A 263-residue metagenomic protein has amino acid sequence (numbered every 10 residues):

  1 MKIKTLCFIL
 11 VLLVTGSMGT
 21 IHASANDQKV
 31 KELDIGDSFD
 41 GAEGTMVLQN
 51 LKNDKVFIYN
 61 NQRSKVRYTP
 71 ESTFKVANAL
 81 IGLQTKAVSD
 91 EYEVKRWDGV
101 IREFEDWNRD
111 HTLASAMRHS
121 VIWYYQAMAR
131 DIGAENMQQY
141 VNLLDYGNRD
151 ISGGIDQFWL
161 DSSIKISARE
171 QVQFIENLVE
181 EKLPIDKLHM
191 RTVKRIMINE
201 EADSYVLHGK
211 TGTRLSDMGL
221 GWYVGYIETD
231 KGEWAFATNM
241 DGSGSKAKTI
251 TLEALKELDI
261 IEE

Functional and structural regions predicted by a protein language model:
K2-A23: Sec-dependent N-terminal signal peptides of Gram-positive bacterial secreted proteins and lipoproteins
M18-T69, A254: Beta-lactamase-like hydrolase cores
I21-G36, D40, R130-E135, V179-S204 (+1 more regions): Structured C-terminal helix/loop/strand segments within mature extracytoplasmic catalytic/sensor domains
Y59-K65, R109-D110, R118-Y125, S152-W159 (+1 more regions): Flexible glycine/proline-enriched surface loops and loop-helix/loop-strand junctions
R67-Y92, A116, Q171, F236: Active-site SXXK
L83-V100, I185-M190: Short, well-structured active-site flanking segments
D90, V94-S115, Y140-R149: Active-site helix/loop module of the DD-peptidase/beta-lactamase fold, centered on the serine-lysine SxxK catalytic
T112-L113, Y125-I175: Mid-domain, small-residue-enriched loop/turn segments at the edges of structured enzyme/sensor domains
